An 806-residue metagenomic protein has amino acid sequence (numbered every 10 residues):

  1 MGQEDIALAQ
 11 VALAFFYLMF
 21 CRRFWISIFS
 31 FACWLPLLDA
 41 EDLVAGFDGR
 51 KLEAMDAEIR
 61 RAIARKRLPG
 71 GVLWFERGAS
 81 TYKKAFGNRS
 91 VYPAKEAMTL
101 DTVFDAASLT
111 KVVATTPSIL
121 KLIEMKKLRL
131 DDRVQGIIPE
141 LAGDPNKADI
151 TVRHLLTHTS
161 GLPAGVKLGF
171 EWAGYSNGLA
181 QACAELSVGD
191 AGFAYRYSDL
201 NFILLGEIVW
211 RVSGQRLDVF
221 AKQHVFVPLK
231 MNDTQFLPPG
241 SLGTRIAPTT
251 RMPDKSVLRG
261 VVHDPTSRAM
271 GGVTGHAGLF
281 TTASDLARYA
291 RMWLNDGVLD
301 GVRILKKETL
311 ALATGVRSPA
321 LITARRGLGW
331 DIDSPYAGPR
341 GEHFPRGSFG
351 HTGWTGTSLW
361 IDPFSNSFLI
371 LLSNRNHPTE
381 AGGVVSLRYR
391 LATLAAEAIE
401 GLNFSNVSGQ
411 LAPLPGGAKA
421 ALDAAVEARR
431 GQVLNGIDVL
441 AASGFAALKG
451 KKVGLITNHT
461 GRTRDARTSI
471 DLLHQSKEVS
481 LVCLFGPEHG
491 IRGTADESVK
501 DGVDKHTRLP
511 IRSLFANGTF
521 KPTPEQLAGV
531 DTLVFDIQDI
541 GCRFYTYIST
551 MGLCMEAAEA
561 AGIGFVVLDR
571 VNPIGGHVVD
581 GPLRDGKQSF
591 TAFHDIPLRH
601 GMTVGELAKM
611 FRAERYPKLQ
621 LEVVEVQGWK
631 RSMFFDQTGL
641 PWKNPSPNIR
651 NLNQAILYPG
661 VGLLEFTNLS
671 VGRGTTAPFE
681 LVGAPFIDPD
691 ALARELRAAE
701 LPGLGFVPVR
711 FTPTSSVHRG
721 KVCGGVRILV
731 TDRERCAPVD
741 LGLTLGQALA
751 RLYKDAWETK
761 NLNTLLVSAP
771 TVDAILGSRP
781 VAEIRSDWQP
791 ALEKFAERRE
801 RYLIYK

Functional and structural regions predicted by a protein language model:
V44-A106, K127-R129, I137, G143 (+4 more regions): Short, conserved catalytic-motif segment at the N-terminal edge
R61-V72, P93-H154, G189-N201, T274-A277: Short active-site loop at a secondary-structure junction that contains or immediately precedes the catalytic residue(s)
K83-F86, S90-V91, P145-S348: Short, surface-exposed loop or secondary-structure junction motifs that flank catalytic or metal-binding residues
N295, L299, E308-T309, T314-G315 (+4 more regions): Short, gly/Ser/Thr-rich active-site loops of penicillin-recognizing serine hydrolases
E497-G529: Glycine-rich oxoanion-binding loops at beta->alpha junctions
Q588-Y658: Conserved anion/nucleotide-ligand pocket segment
W629-P708: Glycine-rich, aromatic-lined ligand/substrate-binding cores of catalytic and carbohydrate-binding domains
P678, G683-S786: Conserved functional hotspot residues or short segments at active or partner-binding sites across diverse domains
